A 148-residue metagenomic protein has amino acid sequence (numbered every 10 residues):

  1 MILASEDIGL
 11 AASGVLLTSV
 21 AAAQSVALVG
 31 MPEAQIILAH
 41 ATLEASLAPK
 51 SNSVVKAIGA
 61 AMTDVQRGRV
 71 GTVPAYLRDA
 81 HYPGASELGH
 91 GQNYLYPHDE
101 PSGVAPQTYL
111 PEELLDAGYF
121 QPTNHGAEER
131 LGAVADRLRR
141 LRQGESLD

Functional and structural regions predicted by a protein language model:
M1-V104, P111-D148: Terminal-proximal interaction/regulatory segments of ATP-powered molecular machines
